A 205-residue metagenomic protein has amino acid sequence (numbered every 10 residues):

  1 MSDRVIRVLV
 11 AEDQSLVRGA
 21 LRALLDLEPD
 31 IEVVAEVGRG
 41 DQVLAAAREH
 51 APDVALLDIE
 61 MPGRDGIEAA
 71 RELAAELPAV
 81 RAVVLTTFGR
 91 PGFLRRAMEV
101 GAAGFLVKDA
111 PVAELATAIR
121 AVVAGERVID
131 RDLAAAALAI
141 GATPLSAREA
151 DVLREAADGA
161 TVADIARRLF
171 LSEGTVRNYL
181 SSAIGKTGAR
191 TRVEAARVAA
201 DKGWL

Functional and structural regions predicted by a protein language model:
R4-V17, L21-L25: Conserved acidic segment of CheY-like receiver
D30-R39, A46, A189: Short hydrophobic/Thr-rich beta-strand motif most characteristic of the beta2 strand and flanking loop of CheY-like
R39-Q42, P62-A69: Acidic catalytic/metal-coordinating carboxylates
A45, I67-A79: Short amphipathic alpha-helix used as the core "switch/output" element in two-component signaling
H50-L56: Active-site beta3 strand of CheY-like receiver
D58, T86: Active-site residues of response regulator receiver
G92-L153, W204: Short, flexible helix-to-coil linker/hinge segments that flank and couple to helix-turn-helix
T161-E194: Recognition helix of helix-turn-helix DNA-binding domains
